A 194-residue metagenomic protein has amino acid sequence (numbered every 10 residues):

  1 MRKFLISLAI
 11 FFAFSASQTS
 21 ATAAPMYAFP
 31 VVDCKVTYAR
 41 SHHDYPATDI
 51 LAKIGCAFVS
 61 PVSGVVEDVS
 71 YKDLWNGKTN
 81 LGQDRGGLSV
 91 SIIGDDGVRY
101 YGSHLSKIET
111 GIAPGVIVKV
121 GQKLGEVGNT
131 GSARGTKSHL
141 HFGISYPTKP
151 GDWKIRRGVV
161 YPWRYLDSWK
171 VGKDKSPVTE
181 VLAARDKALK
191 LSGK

Functional and structural regions predicted by a protein language model:
M1-F4: Positively charged n-region of N-terminal signal peptides that target proteins for export
S7-S15: Bacterial N-terminal signal peptides
T19-S89, V120, N129, V160-K194: Surface-exposed, glycine-biased beta-strand/turn segments
Y38-H42, V90-S103: Short, basic/aromatic beta-hairpin or loop at an interaction surface
D44, S60, G86-L88, D96 (+3 more regions): Exposed loop/turn and edge beta-strand positions of beta-sandwich/beta-sheet ligand-binding modules
L51-K53, V59, D96-G121: Short histidine-centered loop motifs in beta-beta connectors
D68, H104-K107, E126-N129: A residue-level detector for short acidic-glycine micro-motifs
W75-L81, V127-H141, P147: Active-site loop architecture of trypsin-fold serine endopeptidases
